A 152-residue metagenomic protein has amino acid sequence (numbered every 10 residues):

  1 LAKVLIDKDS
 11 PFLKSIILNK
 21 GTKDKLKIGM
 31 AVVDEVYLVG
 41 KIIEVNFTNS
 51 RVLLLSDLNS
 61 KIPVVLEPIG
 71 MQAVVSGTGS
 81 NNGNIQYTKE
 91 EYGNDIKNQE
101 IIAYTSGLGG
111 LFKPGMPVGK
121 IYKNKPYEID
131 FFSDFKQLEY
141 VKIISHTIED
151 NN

Functional and structural regions predicted by a protein language model:
L1-N152: A secondary-structure micro-motif
